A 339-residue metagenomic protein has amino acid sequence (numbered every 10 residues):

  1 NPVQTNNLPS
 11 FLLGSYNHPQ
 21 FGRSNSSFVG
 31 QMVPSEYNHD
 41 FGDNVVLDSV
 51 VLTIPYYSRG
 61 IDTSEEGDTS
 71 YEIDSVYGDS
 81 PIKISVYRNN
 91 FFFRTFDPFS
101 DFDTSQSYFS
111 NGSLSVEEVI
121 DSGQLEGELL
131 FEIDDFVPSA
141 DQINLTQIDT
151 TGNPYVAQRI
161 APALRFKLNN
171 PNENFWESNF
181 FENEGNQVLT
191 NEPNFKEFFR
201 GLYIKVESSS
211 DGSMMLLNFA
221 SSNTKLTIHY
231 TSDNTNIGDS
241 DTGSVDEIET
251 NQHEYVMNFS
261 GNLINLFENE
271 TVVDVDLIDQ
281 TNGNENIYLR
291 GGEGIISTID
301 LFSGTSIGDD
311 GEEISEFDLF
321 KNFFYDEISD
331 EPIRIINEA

Functional and structural regions predicted by a protein language model:
N1-E338: Secreted, disulfide-rich extracellular signaling modules
